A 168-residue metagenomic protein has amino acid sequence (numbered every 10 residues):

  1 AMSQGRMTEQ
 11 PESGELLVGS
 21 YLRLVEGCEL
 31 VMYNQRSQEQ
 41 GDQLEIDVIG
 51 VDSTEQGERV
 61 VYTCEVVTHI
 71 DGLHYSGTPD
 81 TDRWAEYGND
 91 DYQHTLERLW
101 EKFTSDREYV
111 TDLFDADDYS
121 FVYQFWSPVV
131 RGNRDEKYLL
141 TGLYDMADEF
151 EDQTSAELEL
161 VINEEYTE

Functional and structural regions predicted by a protein language model:
A1-I46, G50-E168: Intrinsically disordered, low-complexity Ser/Thr/Pro/Gly-rich regulatory segments
